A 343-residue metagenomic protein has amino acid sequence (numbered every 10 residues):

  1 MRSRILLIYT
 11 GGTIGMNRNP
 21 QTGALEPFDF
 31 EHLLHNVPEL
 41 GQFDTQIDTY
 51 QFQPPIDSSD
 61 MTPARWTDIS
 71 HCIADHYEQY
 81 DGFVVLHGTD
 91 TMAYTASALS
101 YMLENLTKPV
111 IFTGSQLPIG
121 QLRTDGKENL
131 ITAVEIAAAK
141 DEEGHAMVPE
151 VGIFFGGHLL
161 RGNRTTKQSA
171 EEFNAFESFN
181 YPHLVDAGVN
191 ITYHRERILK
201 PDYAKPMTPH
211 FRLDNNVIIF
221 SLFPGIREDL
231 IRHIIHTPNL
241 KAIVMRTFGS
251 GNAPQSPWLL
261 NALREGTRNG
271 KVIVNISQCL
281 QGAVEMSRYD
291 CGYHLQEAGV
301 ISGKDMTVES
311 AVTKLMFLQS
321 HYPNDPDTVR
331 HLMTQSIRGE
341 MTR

Functional and structural regions predicted by a protein language model:
M1-D75, P323: ATP/NTP phosphate-donor binding region
R2, I8-G12, F30-G41, H158-S250 (+2 more regions): Accessory alpha-helical/coil subdomains and C-terminal extensions that flank or cap enzyme catalytic cores
I8-T10, V85-H87, I111-G114, P149-G156 (+3 more regions): Short beta-strand segments
M16-N17, T91-A96, G126-L130, N252-Q255: Short glycine/serine/threonine-rich phosphate/pyrophosphate-binding segments that cradle anionic phosphate groups
E78-G82, P238-K241: Short acidic/histidine-rich motifs immediately flanking catalytic phosphotransfer sites in two-component signaling
L86-K108, Q255-A262, C291: Short Gly/Thr/Asp-enriched flexible loops that form oxyanion-binding sites at enzyme active sites
F112-G188: Internal gly/pro-rich beta-alpha loop/helix module that stabilizes soluble enzyme cofactors or their anionic handles
S250-R343: C-terminal non-catalytic interaction/assembly regions of soluble proteins
